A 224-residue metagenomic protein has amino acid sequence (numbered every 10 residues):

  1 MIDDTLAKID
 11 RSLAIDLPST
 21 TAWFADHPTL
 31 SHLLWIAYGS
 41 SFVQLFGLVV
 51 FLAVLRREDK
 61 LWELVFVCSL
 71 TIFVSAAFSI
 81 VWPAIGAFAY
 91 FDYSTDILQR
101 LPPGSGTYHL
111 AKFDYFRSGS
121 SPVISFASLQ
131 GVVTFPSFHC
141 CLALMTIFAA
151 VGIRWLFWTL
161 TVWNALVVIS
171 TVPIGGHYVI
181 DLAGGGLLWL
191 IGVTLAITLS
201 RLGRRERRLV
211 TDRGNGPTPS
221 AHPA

Functional and structural regions predicted by a protein language model:
M1-G47, P223: N-terminal transmembrane-helix/juxtamembrane module of multi-pass inner/ER membrane proteins
L30-L45, Q130-V151, V179, A183: Membrane-interface loop-to-helix entry segments
F46-P83, F88-L98: Interfacial segments of alpha-helical transmembrane regions
G47-V54, C140-F157, L187-A196: Membrane-interfacial alpha-helical segments at the cytosolic side of multi-pass membrane proteins
I72-I80, N164-P173: Aromatic-anchored segments of alpha-helical transmembrane domains
V81-G152: Membrane-interfacial catalytic/cofactor-binding modules of polytopic membrane enzymes
G86-A89, T134, A165-G192: Interfacial helix-loop-helix junctions of multi-pass membrane proteins
R205-A224: Short, intrinsically disordered terminal tails adjacent to the first/last structured region
